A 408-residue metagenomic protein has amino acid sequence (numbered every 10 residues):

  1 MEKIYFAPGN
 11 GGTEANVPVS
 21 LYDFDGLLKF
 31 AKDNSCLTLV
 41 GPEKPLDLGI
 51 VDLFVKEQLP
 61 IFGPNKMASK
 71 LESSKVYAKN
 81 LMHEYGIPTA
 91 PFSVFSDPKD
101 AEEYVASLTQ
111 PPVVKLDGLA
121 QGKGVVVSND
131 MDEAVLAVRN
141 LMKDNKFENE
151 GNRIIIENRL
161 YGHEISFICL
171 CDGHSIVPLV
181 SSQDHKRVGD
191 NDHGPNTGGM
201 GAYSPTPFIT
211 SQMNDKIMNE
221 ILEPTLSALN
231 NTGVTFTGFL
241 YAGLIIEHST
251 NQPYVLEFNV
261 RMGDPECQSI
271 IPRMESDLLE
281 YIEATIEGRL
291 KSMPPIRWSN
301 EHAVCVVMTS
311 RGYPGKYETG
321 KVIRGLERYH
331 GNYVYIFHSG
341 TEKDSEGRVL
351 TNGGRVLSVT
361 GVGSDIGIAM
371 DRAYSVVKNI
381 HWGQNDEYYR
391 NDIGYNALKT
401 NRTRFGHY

Functional and structural regions predicted by a protein language model:
M1-K66: ATP-binding N-terminal substructure of ATP-dependent carboxylate-amine bond-forming enzymes
P18-G26, S93-D97, S128: Short acidic-hydrophobic, aromatic-tinged amphipathic segments that line or gate anion-handling sites
G26, D100-A101, E133-L136, Q252 (+2 more regions): Short, conserved charged micro-motifs
L59-G124: A conserved helix-loop-beta module that forms one wall/lid of the active-site cleft in ATP-utilizing catalytic domains
S128-C267: Internal nucleotide-binding/catalytic subdomain
M218-L240, N259-Y333, D344: Active-site "cap" helix and flanking loop/linker of ATP-utilizing ligase/carboxylase catalytic domains
T341-E346, L350-Y408: Generic C-terminus detector
